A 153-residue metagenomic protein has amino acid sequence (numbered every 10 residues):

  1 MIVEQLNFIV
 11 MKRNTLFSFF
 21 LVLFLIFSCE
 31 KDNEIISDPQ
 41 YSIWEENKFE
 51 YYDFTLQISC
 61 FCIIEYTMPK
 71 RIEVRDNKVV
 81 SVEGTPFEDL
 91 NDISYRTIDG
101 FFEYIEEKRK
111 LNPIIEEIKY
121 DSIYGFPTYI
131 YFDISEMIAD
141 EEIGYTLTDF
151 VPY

Functional and structural regions predicted by a protein language model:
Q5-F17: Bacterial N-terminal signal peptides that target proteins for export
L25-S28: C-terminal motif of bacterial Sec signal peptides marking the signal peptidase cleavage site
E30-N33: Bacterial signal peptide processing site
N47-S59: A short, Trp-centered hydrophobic/proline-enriched beta-strand micro-motif
I58-E73: Short, solvent-exposed loop/hinge segments that bridge or flank secondary-structure elements
E73-E116: Mature extracytoplasmic domains of secretory-pathway proteins
P127-G144: Short, exposed beta-strand-loop hairpins at the edges of beta-sheets in extracellular/periplasmic proteins
E141-Y153: Short, low-complexity, Pro/Ser/Thr/Gly-rich segments in the mature regions of secreted, periplasmic
